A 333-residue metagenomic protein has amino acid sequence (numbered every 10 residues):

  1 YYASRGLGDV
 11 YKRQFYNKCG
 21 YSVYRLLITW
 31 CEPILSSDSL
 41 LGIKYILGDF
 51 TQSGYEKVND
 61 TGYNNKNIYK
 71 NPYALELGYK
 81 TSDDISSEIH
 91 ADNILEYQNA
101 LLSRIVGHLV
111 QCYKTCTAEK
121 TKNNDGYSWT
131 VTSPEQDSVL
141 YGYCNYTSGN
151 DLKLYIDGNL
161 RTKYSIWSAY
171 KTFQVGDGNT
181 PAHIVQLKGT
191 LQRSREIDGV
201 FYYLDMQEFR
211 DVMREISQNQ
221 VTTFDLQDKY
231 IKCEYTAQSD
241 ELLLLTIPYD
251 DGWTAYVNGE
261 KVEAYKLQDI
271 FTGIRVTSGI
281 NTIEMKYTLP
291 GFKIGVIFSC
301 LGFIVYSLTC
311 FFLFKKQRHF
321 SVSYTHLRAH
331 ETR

Functional and structural regions predicted by a protein language model:
Y1, I34-S37, L245, G273: Short, flexible, glycine/charge-rich loop motifs used to bind or transfer phosphoryl groups or to couple energy/partner
Y1-G8, Y63-N65, V276-T282: Extracellular interaction modules
Y1-Y11, Y324-R333: Single conserved hydrophobic/aromatic residue that forms the stacking wall/gate of nucleotide- or nucleobase-binding
A3, L35, K293-I297: Structural motif marking the loop-to-transmembrane transition
S4-D38, Y73-E76, K80-V106, L160 (+4 more regions): Extracytoplasmic/lumenal acceptor-recognition loop(s) of multi-pass membrane glycoenzymes
W30-L41, Q52-G62, N67-K70, T132-S133 (+2 more regions): A general structural signal for short secondary-structure junctions and capping/turn motifs
L41-N93: Aromatic/acidic, Gly/Pro-rich catalytic loop(s) in extracytoplasmic/lumenal soluble domains of multi-pass membrane
G107-S323: Active-site-proximal, structured, solvent-exposed surfaces of multi-pass membrane proteins that position macromolecular
